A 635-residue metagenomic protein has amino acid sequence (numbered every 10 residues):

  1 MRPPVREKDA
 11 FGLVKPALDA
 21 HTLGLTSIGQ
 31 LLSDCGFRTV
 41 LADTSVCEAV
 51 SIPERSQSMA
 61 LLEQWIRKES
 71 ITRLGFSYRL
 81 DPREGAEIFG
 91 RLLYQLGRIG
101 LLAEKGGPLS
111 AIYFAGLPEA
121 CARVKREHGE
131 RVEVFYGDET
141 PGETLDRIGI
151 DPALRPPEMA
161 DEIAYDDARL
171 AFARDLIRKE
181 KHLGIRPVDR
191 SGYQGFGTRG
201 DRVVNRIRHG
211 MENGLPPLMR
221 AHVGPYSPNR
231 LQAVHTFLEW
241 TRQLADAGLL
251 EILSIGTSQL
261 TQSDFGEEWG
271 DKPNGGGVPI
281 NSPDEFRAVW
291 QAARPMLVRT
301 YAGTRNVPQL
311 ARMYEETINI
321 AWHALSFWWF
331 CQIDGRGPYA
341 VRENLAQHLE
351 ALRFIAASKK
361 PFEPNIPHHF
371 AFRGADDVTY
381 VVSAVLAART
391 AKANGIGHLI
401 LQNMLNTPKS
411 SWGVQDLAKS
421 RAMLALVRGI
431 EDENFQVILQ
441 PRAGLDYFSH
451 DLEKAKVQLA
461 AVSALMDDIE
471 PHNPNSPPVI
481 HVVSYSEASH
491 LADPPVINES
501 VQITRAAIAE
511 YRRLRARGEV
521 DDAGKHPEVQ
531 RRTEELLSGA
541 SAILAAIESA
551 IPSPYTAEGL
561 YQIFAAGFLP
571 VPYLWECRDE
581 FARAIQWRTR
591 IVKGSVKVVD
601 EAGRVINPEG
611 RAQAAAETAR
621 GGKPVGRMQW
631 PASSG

Functional and structural regions predicted by a protein language model:
M1-E7, G195-R206, Q530-A540: Short N-terminal or domain-adjacent regulatory/targeting segments
A10-G12: Conserved beta-strand elements of the Class I
S27-L41, G429: Short helix-loop-beta junction
D34, A42-R73, Y78-A86, G90-P408 (+2 more regions): Catalytic alpha/beta active-site cores
A384-A393, G397, N403, L424 (+3 more regions): Conserved C-terminal portion of the radical SAM core fold that forms the substrate/S-adenosylmethionine-binding
Q415-E431, I438-I585: Active-site capping/gating regions of soluble enzymes
L544-G635: Long, compositionally biased intrinsically disordered regions
